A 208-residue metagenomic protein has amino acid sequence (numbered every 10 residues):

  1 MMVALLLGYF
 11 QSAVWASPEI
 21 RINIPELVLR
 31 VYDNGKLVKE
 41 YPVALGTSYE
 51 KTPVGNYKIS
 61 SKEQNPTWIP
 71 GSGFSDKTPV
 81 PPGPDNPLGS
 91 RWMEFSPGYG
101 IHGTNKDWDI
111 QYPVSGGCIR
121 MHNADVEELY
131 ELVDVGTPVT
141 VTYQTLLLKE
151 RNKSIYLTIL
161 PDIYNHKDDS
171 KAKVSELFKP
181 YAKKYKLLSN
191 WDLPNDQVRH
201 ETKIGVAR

Functional and structural regions predicted by a protein language model:
M1-Y9: Bacterial N-terminal signal peptides
W15-P18, I24-P25, K39-T47, N56-Y57 (+2 more regions): N-terminal post-signal-peptidase region of extra-cytosolic proteins
I22-L27, P87-G89: A short, compositionally biased
L29-Y32, T52, P66-P70, H102 (+1 more regions): Short, solvent-exposed loop/turn elements at domain surfaces
T52-P66, M121: Short, surface-exposed secondary-structure junctions/capping segments
G73-R208: Exported/periplasmic cell-wall-interacting domains
